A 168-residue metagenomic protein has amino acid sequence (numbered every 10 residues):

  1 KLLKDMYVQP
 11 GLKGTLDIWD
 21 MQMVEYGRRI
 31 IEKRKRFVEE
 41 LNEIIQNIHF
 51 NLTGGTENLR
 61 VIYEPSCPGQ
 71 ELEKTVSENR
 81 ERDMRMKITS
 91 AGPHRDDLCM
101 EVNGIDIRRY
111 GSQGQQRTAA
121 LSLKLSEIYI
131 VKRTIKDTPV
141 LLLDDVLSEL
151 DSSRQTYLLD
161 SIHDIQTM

Functional and structural regions predicted by a protein language model:
K1-P10: Phosphate/Mg2+-binding loops and adjacent switch elements in nucleotide/diphosphate-handling enzyme cores
K4, Q166-M168: Short, intrinsically disordered, charge-balanced linker/junction segments flanking boundaries in proteins
Q9-V140, E149-S153, Y157-D160, D164-Q166: Conserved NTPase motor "head" modules and their coupling/switch loops across ABC/AAA+ ATPases, GTPases, and GHKL ATPases
D144-V146: Walker B catalytic acidic pair
